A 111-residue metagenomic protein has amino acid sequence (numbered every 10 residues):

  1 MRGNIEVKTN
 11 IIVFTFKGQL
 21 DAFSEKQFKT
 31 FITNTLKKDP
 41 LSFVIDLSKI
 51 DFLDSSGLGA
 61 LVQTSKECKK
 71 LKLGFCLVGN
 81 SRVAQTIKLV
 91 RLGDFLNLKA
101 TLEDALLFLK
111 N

Functional and structural regions predicted by a protein language model:
R2-T30: STAS-typified acidic loop motif
L20-L96: Amphipathic alpha-helical interaction surfaces in cytosolic regulatory modules
N97-T101: Short acidic-hydrophobic, aromatic-tinged amphipathic segments that line or gate anion-handling sites
L109-N111: A short, charged, amphipathic alpha-helix used as a generic interaction element across diverse proteins
